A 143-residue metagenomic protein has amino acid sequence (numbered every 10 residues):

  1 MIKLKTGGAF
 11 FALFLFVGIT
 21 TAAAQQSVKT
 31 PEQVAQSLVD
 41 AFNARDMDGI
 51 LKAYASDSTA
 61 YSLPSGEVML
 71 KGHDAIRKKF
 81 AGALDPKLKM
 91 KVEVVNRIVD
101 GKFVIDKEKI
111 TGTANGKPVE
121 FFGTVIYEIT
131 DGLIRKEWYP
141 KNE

Functional and structural regions predicted by a protein language model:
M1-G8: Positively charged n-region of N-terminal signal peptides that target proteins for export
G8-I19: Bacterial N-terminal signal peptides
V17-I19, F42, A55, D74: Generic low-complexity, intrinsically disordered sequence content enriched in small uncharged/hydrophobic residues
T20-A24: Sec/Tat signal peptide C-region and signal peptidase I cleavage site
Q25-Q36, D40-N43, Y61-E143: A beta-strand edge to alpha-helix "cap/lid" segment located at domain peripheries
D46-T59: Short, well-ordered alpha-helical segments enriched in acidic and aromatic residues
